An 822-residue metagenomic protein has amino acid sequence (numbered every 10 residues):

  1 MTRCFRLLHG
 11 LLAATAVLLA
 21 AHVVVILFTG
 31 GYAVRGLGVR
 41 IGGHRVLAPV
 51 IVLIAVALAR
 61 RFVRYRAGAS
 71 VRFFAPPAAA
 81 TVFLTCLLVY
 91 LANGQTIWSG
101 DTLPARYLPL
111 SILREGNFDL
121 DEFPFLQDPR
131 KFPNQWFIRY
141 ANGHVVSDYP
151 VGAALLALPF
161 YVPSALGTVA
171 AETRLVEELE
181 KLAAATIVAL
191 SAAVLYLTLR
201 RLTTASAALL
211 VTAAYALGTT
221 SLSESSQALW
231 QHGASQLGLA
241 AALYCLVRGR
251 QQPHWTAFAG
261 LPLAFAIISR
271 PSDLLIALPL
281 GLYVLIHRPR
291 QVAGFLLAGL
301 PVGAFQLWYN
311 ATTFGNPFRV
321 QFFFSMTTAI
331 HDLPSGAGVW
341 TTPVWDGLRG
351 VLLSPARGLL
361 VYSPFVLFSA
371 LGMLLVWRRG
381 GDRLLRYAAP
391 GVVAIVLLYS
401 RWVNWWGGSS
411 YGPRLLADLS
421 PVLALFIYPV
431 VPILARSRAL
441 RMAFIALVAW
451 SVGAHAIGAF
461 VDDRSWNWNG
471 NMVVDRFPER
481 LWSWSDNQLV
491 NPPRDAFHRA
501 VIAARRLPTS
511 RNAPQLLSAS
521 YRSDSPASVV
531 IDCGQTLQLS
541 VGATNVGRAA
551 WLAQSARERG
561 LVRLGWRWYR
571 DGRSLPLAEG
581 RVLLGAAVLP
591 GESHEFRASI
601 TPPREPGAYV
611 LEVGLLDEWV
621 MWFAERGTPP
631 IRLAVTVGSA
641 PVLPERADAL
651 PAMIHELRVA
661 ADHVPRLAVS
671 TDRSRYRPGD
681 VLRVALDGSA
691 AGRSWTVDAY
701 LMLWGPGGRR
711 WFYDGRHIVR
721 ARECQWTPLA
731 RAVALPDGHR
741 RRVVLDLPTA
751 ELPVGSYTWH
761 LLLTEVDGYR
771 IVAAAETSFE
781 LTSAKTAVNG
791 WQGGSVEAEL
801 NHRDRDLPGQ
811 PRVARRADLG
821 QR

Functional and structural regions predicted by a protein language model:
M1-L18, A48-L91, R200, G294-L297 (+1 more regions): Start-transfer (signal-anchor) and selected internal transmembrane alpha helices of multi-pass inner/ER membrane
T2-R3, G281-L285, V361-R383, A389 (+2 more regions): Hydrophobic, aromatic-rich transmembrane alpha-helices and their immediate juxtamembrane boundary segments
F73-F83, L296-A304, L384-V393, V431-F460: Signature aromatic-anchored transmembrane alpha helix within multi-pass, membrane-resident enzymes that catalyze glycan
P109, V211-A213, A242-C245, W255-R270 (+3 more regions): Membrane-interface alpha helices of multi-pass inner-membrane proteins
G167-R174, A192-G218, L237, R250-F258: Transmembrane-helix signature of polytopic, membrane-embedded enzymes that assemble or transfer cell-envelope glycans
L179-T203, A241-Y244: Transmembrane-helix motifs of polytopic, lipid-linked glycan transferases
V194, A234-L263, V422-F426: Specific aromatic-rich, kink-prone transmembrane helix
L275-W308, A370-G381: Perimembrane helix-loop-helix junctions
